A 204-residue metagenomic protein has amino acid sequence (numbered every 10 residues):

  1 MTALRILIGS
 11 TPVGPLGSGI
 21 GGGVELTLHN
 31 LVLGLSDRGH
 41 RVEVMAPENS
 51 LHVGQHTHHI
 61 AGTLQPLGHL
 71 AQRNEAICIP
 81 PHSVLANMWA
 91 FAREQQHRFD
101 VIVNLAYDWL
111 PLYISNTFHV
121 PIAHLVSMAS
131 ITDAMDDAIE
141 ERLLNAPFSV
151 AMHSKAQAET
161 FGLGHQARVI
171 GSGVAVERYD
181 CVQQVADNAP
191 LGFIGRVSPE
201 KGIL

Functional and structural regions predicted by a protein language model:
M1-L204: Catalytic cores of nucleotide-sugar-dependent glycosyltransferases that transfer UDP/GDP/TDP-activated
